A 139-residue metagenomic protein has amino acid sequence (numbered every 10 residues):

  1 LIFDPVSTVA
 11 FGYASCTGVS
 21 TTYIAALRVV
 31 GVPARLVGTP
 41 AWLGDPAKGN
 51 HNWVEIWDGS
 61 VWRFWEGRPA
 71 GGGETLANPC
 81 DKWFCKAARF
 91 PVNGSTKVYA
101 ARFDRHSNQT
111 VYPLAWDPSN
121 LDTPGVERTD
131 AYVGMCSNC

Functional and structural regions predicted by a protein language model:
L1-G59: Active-site neighborhood of thiol-dependent amide/isopeptide-bond enzymes
V29, T39-C139: His-Asp-centered catalytic microenvironments across diverse enzyme cores, prominently the transglutaminase-like
